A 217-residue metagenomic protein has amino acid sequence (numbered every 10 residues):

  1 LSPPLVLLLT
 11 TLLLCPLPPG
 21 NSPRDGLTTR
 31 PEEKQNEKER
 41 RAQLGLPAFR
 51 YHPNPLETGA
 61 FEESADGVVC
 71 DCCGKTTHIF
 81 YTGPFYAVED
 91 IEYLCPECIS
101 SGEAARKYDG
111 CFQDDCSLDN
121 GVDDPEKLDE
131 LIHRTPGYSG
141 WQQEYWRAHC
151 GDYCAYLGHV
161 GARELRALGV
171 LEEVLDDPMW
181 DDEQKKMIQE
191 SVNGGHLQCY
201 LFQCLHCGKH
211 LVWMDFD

Functional and structural regions predicted by a protein language model:
L1-P4: Bacterial N-terminal signal peptides that target proteins for export
L8-L12: Bacterial N-terminal signal peptides
K34-D217: Preference for intrinsically disordered or flexible, low-complexity segments and adjacent hinge/connector residues
